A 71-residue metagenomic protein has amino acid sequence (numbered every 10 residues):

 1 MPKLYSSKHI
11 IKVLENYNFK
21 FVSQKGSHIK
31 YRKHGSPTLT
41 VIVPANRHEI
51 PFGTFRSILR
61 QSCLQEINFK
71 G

Functional and structural regions predicted by a protein language model:
M1-Q24, H28, R32-G71: Basic nucleic-acid-binding interfaces
